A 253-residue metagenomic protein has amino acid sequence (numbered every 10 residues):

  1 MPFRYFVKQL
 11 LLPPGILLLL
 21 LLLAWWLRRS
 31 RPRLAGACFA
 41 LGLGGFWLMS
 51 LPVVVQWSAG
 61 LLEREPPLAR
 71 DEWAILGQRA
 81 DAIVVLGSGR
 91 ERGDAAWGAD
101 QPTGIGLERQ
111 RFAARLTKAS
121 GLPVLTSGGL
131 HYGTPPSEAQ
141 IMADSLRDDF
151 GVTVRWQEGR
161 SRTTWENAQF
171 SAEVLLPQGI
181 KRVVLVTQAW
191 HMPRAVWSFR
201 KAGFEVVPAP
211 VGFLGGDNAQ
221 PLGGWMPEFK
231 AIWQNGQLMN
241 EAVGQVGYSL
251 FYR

Functional and structural regions predicted by a protein language model:
M1-W26: Membrane-embedded alpha-helical segments of integral membrane proteins
P2-V7, V54, S58-L62, M239-V246: Hydrophobic alpha-helical segments of integral membrane proteins, encompassing both true transmembrane helices
L22-L23, W47, V246: Hydrophobic residues within the alpha-helical transmembrane core of Major Facilitator Superfamily
L27-A35: Membrane-interface helix-boundary motifs at transmembrane edges
A37-P52: Hydrophobic membrane-insertion alpha-helices, especially the h-region of bacterial N-terminal signal peptides
L48-F229: A structural signal for short, hydrophobic/glycine-enriched beta-strand patches
P227-R253: Structured C-terminal subdomain patch of bacterial secreted/periplasmic proteins
